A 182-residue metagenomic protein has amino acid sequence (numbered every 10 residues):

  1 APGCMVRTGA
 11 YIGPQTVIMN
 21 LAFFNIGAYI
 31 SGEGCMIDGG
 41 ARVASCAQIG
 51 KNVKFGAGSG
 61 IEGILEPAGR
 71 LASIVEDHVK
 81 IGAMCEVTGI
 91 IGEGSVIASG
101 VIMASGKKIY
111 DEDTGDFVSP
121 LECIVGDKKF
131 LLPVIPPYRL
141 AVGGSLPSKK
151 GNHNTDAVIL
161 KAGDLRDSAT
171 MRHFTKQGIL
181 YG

Functional and structural regions predicted by a protein language model:
A1-K149: Structural signal for interior beta-strand "rungs" in well-ordered beta-sheet cores of soluble enzyme domains
P133, P137-R139, G143-G182: Terminal amphipathic alpha-helical/low-complexity segments used for targeting or macromolecular assembly
